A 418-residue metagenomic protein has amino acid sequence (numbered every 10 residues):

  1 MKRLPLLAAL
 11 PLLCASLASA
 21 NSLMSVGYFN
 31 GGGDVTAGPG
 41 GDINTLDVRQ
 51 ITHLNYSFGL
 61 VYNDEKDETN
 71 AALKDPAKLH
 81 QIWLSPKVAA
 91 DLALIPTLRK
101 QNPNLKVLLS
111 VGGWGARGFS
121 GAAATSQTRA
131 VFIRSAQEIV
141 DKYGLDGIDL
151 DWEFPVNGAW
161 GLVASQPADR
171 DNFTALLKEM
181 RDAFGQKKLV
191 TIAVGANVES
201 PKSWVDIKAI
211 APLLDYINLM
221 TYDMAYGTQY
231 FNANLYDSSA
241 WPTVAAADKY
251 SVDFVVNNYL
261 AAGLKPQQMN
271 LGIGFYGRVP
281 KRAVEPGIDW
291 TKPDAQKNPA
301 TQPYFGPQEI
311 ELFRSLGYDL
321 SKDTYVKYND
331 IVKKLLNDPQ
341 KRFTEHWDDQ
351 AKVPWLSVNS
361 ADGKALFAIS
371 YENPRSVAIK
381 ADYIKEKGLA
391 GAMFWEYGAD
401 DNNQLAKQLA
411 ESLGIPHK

Functional and structural regions predicted by a protein language model:
M1-A20: Gram-negative bacterial Sec-dependent N-terminal signal peptides
N21-V140, F305-G306, L312, G317-D323 (+2 more regions): Glycan-recognition patch characteristic of GH18 chitinases/ENGases and related GlcNAc/peptidoglycan-binding proteins
L23, Q50-T52, P103-V107, G144-D146 (+4 more regions): Short, well-ordered coil/turn segments that N-cap beta-strands
G31-V35, F58-N63, G113-G118, G147 (+6 more regions): Solvent-exposed loop/turn segments at secondary-structure junctions within structured extracellular/periplasmic domains
G33, K333-K418: Extracellular low-complexity, Gly/Ser/Thr-rich intrinsically disordered linkers and protease-sensitive activation/hinge
L54, L109, L150, M180 (+4 more regions): Conserved, mostly hydrophobic/aromatic
E65-K87, P155-D323: Substrate-binding surface in catalytic domains of secreted glycosidases
L92-P96, I133-V140, R170-R181, I207 (+3 more regions): Generic structural signal for well-ordered alpha-helices, preferentially at hydrophobic/aromatic core positions
